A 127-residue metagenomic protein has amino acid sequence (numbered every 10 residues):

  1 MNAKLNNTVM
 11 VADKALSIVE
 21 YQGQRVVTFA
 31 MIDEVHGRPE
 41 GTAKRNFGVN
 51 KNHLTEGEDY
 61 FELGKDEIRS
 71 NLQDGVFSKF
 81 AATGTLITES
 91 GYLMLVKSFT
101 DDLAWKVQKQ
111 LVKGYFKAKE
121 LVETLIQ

Functional and structural regions predicted by a protein language model:
M1-I126: An anion-engaging/catalytic patch
